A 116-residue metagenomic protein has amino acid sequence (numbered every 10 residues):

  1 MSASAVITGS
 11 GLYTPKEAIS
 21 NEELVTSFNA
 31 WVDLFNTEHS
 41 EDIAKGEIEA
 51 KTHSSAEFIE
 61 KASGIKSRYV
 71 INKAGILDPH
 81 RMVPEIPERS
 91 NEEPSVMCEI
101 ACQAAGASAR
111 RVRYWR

Functional and structural regions predicted by a protein language model:
M1-R116: Conserved "HGTGT" condensation-loop signature of ketosynthase/thiolase-family condensing enzymes that catalyze
